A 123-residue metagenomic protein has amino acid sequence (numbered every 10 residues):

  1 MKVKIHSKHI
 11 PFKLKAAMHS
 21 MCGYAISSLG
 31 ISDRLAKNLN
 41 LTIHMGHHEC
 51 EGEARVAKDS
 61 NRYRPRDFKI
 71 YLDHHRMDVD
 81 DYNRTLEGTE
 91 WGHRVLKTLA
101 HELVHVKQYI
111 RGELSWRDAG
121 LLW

Functional and structural regions predicted by a protein language model:
M1-K8: Acidic/histidine-rich, surface-exposed loop or edge segments in extracytoplasmic proteins
F12-L72: Auxiliary, metal-adjacent structural segments of Zn-dependent hydrolase domains
A16-S20, N83-E87, L121-W123: Surface-exposed beta-strand edges and their flanking turn/coil or helix-capping segments
C50-H93, V106-I110: Active-site scaffold of zinc-dependent metalloenzymes
T89, H93-K97, Y109-W123: Post-HEXXH active-site segment of zinc metalloproteases
H101, H105: Histidine-centered divalent metal-coordination motifs
